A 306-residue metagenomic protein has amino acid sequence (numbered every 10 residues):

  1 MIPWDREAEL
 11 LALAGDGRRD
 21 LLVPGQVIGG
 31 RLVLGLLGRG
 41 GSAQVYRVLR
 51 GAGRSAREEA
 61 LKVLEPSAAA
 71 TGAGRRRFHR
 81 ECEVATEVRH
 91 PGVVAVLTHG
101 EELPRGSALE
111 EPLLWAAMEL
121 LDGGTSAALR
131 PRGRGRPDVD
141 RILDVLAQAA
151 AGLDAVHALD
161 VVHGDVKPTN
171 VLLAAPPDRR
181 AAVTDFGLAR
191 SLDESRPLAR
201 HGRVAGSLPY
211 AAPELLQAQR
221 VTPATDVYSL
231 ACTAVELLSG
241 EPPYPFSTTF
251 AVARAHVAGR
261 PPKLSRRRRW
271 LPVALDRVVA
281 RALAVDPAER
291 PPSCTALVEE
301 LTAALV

Functional and structural regions predicted by a protein language model:
L34-G40, V45: Protein kinase glycine-rich loop
E65-E87: AlphaC helix of the eukaryotic protein kinase fold
T98-G100: A short, aromatic-enriched beta-strand patch in the conserved N-lobe beta-sheet of the protein kinase catalytic domain
G106-T125: Conserved short submotifs of the Hanks-type protein kinase catalytic core that shape the nucleotide-binding pocket
V145-L146: Activation segment signature within eukaryotic-like protein kinase domains
A150-V161: Protein kinase catalytic-loop region centered on the HRD/HxD motif
